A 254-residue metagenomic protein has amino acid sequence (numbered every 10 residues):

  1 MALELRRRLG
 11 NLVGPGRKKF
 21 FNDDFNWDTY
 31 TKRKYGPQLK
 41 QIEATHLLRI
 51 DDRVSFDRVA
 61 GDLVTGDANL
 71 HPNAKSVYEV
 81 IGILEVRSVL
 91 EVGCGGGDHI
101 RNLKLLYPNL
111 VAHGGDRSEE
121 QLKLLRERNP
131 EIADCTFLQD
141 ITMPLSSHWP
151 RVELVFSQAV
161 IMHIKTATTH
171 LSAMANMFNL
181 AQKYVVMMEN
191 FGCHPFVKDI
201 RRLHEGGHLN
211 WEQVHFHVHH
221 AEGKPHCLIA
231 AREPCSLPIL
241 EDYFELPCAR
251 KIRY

Functional and structural regions predicted by a protein language model:
M1-H148, A167-S172, N176, V186-Y254: Class I (Rossmann-like) S-adenosyl-L-methionine-dependent methyltransferase catalytic domain, capturing the SAM-binding
R87, E153, K183: Conserved acidic residues
F156: A conserved beta-strand element that flanks and buttresses the S-adenosyl-L-methionine
A159-H163: Short catalytic micro-motifs in class I SAM-dependent methyltransferases
I164-K165, A181-Q182: Helix-to-beta-strand junctions that scaffold the AdoMet/dcAdoMet cofactor pocket in Class I SAM-dependent enzymes
